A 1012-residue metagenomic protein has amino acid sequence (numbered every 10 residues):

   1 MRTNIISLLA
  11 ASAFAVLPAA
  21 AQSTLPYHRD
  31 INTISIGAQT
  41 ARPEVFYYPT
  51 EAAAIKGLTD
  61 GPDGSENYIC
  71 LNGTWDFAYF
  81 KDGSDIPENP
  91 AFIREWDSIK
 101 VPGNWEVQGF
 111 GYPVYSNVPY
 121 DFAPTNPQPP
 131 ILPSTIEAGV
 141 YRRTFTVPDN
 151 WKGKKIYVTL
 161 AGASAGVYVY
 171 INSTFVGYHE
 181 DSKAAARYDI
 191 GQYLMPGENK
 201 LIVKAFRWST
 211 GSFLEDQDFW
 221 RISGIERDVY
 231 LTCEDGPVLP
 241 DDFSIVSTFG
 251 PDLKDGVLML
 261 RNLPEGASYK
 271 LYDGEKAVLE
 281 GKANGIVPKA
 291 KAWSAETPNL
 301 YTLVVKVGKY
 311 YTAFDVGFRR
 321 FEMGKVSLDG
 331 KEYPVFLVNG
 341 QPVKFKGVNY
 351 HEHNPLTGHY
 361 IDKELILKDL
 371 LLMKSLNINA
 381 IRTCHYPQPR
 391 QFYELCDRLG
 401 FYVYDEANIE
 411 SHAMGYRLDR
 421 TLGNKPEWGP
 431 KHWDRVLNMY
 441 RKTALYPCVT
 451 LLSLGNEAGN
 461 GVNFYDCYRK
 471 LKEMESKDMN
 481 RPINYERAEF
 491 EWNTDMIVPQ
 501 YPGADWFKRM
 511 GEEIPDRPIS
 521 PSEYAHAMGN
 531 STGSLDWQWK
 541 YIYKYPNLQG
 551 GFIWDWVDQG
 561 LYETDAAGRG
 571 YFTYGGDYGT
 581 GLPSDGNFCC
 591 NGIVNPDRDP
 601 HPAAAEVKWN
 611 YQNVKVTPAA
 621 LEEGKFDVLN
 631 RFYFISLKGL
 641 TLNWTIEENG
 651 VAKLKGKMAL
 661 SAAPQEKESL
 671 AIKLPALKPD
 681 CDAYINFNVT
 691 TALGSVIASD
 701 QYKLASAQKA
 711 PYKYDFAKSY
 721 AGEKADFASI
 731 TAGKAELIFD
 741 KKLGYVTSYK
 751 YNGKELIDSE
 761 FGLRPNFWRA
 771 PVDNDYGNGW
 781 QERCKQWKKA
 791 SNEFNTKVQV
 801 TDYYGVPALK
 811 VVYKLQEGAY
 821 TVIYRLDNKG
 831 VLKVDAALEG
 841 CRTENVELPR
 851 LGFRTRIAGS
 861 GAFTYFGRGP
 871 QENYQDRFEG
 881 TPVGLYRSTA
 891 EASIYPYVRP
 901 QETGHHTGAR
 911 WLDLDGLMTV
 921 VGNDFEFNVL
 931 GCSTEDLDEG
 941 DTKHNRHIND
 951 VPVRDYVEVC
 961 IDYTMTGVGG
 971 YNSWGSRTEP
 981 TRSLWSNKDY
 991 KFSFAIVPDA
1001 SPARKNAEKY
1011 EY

Functional and structural regions predicted by a protein language model:
Q22-I69: N-terminal pre-domain segments of enzymes
S23-R29, G61, D76-F80, N104 (+6 more regions): Accessory beta-strand-rich segments of carbohydrate-active enzymes
P26-R29, D63-D85, Q108, A163 (+6 more regions): Substrate-binding clefts and catalytic carboxylate motifs of secreted carbohydrate-active enzymes
G103-V147, W151-T159, S164-N172, G177-E180 (+6 more regions): Active-site-adjacent substrate/metal-binding segments within catalytic domains of carbohydrate-active enzymes
V107, V114, G162, R207 (+3 more regions): Beta-strand/loop-rich accessory regions of lumenal/periplasmic or secreted enzymes, predominantly carbohydrate-active
V107, Y112, D121, T125-I131 (+11 more regions): An acidic-aromatic loop/edge-strand motif
M259, L370-M373, A380-C589: Substrate-binding/catalytic cleft of secreted carbohydrate-active enzymes, primarily glycoside hydrolases
N284-K289, G650-D680: Intrinsically disordered, low-complexity Pro/Gly/Ser/Thr-rich segments with frequent PxxP/GP/PP motifs and embedded
